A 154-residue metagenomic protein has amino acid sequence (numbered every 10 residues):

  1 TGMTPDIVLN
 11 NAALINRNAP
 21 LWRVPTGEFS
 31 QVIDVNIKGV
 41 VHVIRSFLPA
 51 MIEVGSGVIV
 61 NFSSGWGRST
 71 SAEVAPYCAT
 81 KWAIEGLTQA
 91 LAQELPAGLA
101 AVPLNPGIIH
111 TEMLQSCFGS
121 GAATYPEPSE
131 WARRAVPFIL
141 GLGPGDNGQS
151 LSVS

Functional and structural regions predicted by a protein language model:
A12-R17: Conserved NAD(P)H cofactor-binding loop of Rossmann-fold oxidoreductase domains
A19-L21, E28-S30: Substrate-binding pocket helix/loop in short-chain dehydrogenase/reductase
V24, T70-C78, A90, C117: Active-site loop-to-helix junction immediately N-terminal to the catalytic Tyr of the SDR YXXXK motif in Rossmann-fold
I44, T80: Active-site helix of classical SDR
S64: Residue(s) in the substrate-gating loop at a strand-loop-helix junction that position the organic substrate next
S69, A90-L99: Active-site-adjacent segment of SDR/Rossmann-fold oxidoreductases
A97-L99, P103-L104, T111, S120-S154: C-terminal helical subdomain
